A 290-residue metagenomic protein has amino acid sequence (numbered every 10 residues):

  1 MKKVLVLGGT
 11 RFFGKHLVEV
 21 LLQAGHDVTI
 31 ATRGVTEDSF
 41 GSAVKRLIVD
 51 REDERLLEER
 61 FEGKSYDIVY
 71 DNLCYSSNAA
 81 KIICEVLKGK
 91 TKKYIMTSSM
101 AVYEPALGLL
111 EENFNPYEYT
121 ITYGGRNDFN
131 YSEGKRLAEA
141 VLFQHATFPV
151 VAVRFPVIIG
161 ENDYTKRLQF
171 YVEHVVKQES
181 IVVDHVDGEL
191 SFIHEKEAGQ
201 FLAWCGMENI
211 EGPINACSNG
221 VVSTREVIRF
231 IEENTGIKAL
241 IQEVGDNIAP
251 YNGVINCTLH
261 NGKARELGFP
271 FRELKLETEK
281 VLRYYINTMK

Functional and structural regions predicted by a protein language model:
V4-A24: N-terminal Rossmann NAD(P)H-binding glycine-rich loop of SDR-like oxidoreductase domains
L7, G160, V183-G188, I214-V222 (+1 more regions): Glycine-rich Rossmann NAD(P)(H)-binding loop
I82-G134: Conserved Rossmann-fold NAD(P)-dependent oxidoreductase catalytic core, especially the SDR/UDP-sugar
E139-E161: Conserved beta-loop-beta element that borders a ligand/cofactor-binding pocket
T165-V172, D184-G206: Substrate-positioning beta->alpha
E189, F201-N256: Mid/C-terminal beta-alpha module of Rossmann-like enzyme folds, strongest in SDR-family dehydrogenases/epimerases
R229, A249-F271, K290: Conserved C-terminal active-site "lid" loop/helix of NAD(P)H-dependent oxidoreductases that clamps the redox cofactor
L274-K290: Amphipathic terminal alpha-helices
